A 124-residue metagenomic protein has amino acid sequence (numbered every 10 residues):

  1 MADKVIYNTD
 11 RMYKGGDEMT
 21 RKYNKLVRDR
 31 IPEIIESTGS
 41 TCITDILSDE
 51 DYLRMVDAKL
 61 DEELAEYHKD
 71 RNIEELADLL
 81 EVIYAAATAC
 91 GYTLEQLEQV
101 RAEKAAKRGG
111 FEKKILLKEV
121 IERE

Functional and structural regions predicted by a protein language model:
A2-E124: Flexible "arm" and connector segments at domain edges
